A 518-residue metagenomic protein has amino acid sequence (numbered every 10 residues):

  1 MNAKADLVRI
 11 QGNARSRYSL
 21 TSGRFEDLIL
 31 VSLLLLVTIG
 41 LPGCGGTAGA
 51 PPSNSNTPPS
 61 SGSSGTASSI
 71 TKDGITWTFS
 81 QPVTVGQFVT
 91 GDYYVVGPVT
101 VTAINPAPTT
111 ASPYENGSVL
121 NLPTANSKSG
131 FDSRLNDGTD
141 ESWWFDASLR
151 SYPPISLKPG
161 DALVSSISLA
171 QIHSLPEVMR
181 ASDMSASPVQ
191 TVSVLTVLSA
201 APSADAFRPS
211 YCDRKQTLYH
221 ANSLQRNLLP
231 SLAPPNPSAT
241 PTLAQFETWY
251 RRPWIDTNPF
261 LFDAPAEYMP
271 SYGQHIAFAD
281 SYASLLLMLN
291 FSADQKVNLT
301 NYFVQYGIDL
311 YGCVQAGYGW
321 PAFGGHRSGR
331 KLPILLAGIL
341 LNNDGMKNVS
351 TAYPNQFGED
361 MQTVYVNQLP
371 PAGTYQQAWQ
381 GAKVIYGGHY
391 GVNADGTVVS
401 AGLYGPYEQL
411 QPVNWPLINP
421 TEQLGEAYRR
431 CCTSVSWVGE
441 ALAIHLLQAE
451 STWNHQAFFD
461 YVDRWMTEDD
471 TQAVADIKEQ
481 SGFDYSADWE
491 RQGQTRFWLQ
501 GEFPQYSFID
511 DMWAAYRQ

Functional and structural regions predicted by a protein language model:
M1-G23: N-terminal secretory signal peptides that target proteins for export/translocation
N2, Q11, L35, G45-T47: Short, intrinsically disordered, low-complexity terminal segments
G23-L35: Sec-dependent N-terminal signal peptides
V37-S63: Bacterial Sec-dependent N-terminal signal peptides
P59-K331, D344-Q518: Ser/Thr/Asn(+Pro)-rich, low-complexity disordered segments
